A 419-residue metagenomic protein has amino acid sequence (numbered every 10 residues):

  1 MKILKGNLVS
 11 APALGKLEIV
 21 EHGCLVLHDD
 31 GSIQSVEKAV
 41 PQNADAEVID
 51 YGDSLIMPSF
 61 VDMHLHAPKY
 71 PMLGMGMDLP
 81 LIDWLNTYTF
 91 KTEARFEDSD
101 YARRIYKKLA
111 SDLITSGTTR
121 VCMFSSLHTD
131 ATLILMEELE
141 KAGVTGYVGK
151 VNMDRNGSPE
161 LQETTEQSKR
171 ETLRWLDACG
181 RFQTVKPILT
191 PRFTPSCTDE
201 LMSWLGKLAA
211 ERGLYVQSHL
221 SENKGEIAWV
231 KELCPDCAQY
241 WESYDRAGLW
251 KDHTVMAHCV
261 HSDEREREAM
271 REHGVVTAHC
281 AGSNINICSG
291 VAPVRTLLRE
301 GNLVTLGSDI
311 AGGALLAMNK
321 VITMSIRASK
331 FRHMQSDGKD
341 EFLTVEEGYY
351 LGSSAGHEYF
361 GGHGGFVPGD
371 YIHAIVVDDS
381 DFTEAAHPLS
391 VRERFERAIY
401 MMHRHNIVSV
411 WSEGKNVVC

Functional and structural regions predicted by a protein language model:
M1-N43, L55: N-terminal metal-binding scaffold of metallo-dependent hydrolase/deaminase domains
K2-K5, Q42-D83, K107, I114-T115: Replace "His-x-His-based motif
A13, Y371-C419: C-terminal cap of metal-dependent C-N hydrolases
L25, G31, D53, H64 (+14 more regions): Divalent metal-coordination and catalytic microenvironments
P71-R104, K150, R155-T165, N223-K251 (+1 more regions): Active-site gating loops and adjacent loop-to-helix segments of metal-dependent hydrolytic enzymes
L73-V144, S168-R181: Alpha-helical scaffold segments that flank or form the walls of functional sites
D130-C259: Metal-coordinating catalytic core of metallo-dependent amide/deamination hydrolases
R246-H253, R295-T383: His/Asp/Glu-enriched, well-ordered alpha-helical/loop segment that forms or immediately abuts the divalent-metal
